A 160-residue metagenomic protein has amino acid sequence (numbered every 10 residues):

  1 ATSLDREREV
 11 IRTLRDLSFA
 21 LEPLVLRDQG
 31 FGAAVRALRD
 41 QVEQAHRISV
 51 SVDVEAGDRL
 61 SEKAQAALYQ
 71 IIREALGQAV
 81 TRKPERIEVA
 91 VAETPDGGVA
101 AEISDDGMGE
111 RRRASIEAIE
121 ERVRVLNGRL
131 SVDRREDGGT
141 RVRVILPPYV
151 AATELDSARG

Functional and structural regions predicted by a protein language model:
A1-G160: Coiled-coil dimerization/phosphotransfer module
